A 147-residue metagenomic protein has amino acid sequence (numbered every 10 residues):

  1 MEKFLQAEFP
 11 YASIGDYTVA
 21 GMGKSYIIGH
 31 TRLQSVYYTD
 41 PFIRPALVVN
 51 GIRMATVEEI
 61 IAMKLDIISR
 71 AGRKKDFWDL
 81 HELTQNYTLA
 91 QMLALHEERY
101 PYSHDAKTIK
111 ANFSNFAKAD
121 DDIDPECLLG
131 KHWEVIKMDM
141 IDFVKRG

Functional and structural regions predicted by a protein language model:
M1-G147: Compositionally biased terminal segments of proteins
